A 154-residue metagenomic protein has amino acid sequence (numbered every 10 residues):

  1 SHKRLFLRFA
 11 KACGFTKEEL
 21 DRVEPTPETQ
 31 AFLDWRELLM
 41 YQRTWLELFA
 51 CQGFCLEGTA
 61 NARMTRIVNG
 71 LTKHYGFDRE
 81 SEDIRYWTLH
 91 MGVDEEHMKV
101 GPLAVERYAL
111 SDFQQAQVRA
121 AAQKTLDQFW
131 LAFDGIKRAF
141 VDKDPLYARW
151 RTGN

Functional and structural regions predicted by a protein language model:
S1-N154: Non-heme di-metal
